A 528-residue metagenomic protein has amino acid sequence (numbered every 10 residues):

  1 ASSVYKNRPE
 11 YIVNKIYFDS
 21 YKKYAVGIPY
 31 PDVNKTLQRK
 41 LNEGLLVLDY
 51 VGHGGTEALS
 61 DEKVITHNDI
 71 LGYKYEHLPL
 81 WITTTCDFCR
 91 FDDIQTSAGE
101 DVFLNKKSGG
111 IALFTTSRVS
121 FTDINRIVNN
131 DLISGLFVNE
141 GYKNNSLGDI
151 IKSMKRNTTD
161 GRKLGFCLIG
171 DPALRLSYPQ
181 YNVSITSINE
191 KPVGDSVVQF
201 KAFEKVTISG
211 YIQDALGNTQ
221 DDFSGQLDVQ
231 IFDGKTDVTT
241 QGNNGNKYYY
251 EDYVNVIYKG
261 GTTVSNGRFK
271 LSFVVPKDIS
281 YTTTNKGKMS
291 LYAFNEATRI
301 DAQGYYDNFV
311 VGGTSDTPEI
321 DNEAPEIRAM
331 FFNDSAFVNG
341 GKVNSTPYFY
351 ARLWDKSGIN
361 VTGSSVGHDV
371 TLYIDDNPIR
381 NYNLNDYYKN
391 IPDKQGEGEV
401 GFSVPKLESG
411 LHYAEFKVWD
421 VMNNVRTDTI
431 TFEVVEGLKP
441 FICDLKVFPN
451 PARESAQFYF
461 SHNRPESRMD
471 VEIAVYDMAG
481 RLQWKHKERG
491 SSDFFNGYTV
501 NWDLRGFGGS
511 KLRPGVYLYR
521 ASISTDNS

Functional and structural regions predicted by a protein language model:
A1-G261, S265-V274, A293-S315, H412 (+1 more regions): Cysteine-dependent hydrolase recognition
V183, I320-M330, H412, P440: Proline-centered linker/hinge motifs at extracellular inter-domain junctions
G194-D228, F331, A336-L372, P451-F460 (+1 more regions): Contiguous beta-strand segments within globular domains
D228-G313, A329-F332, A336, G340 (+3 more regions): Long, low-complexity serine/threonine/glycine- and acidic-rich segments characteristic of extracellular
G312-A324, V434-I442: Extracellular interdomain linker/stem segments of modular secreted and single-pass surface proteins
V404-S409, E488-N527: Short, surface-exposed loop/turn motifs with a glycine/proline- and acidic-biased composition
N423-T427, L482, G509-K511: A structural signal for beta-strand boundary/capping segments at domain termini and interdomain linkers
E433-F448, A452-D477, K487-R489, T499-W502 (+1 more regions): Glycine-centered coil/turn sites that cap beta-strands in beta-rich domains
